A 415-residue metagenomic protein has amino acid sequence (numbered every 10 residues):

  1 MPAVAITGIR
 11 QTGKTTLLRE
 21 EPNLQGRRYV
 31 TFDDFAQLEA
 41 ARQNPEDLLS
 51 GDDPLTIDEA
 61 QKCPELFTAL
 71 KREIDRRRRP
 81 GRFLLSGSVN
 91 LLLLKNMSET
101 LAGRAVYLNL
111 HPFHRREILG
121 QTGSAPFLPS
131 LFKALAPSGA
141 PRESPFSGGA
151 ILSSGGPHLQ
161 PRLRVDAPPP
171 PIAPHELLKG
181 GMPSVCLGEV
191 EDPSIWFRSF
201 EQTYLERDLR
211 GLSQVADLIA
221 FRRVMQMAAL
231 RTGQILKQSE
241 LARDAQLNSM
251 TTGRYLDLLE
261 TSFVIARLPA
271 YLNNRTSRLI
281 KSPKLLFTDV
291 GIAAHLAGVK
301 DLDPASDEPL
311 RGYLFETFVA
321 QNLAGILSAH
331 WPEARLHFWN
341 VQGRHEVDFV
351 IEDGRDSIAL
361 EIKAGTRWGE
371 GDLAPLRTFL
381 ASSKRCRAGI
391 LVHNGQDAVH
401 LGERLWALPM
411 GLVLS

Functional and structural regions predicted by a protein language model:
I6: Hydrophobic anchor at the beta1->P-loop junction of P-loop NTPases
I9: P-loop (Walker A) phosphate-binding loop of NTP-binding proteins
K14: Conserved lysine of the Walker
L17: Hydrophobic positions on the alpha1 helix immediately C-terminal to the Walker A/P-loop
A40-L84: Conserved nucleotide-sensing/catalytic segment adjacent to the nucleotide-binding pocket in NTP-handling enzymes
N90, N96-L230, Q234: Interdomain motor-coupling "hinge/lid" segment immediately C-terminal to the ATP-binding subdomain of NTP-driven enzymes
C186-S357: Accessory nucleic acid-recognition modules appended to NTPase machines
G395-S415: Domain-level recognition of nuclease-like catalytic cores that cleave nucleotide substrates
